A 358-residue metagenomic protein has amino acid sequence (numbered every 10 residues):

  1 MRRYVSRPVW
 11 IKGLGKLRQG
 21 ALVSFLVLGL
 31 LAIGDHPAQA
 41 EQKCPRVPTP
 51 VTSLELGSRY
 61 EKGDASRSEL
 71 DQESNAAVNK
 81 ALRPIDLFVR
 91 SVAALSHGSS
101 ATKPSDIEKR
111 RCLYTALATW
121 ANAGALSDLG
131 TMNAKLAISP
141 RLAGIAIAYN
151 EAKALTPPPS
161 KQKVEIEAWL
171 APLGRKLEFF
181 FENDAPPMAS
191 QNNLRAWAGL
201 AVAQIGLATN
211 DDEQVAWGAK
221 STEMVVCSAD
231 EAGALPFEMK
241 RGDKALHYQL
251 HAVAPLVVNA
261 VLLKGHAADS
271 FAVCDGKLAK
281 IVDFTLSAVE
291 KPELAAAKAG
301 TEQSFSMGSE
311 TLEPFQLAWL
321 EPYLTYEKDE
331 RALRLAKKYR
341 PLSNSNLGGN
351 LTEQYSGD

Functional and structural regions predicted by a protein language model:
R3-S24: Bacterial N-terminal signal peptides that target proteins for export
P8, L26, S68-L70: Serine/proline-rich low-complexity intrinsically disordered segments, especially terminal tails, linkers
I11, A38-Q39: Beta-rich, aromatic/charged-enriched effector core domains that present basic-aromatic interfaces for binding
L28-P37: C-terminal segment of classical bacterial N-terminal signal peptides
Q39-A185, A196, L262, S270-D358: Extracellular glycan-targeting catalytic surfaces
I138-R141, I147-Q249: Active-site cradle of extracellular carbohydrate-active enzymes
G144, A201, A254-V258: Short amphipathic alpha-helical face segments that pack within enzyme cores and frequently flank/anchor catalytic
T209, E213-A296: Long, repeat-rich segments with strong aromatic
